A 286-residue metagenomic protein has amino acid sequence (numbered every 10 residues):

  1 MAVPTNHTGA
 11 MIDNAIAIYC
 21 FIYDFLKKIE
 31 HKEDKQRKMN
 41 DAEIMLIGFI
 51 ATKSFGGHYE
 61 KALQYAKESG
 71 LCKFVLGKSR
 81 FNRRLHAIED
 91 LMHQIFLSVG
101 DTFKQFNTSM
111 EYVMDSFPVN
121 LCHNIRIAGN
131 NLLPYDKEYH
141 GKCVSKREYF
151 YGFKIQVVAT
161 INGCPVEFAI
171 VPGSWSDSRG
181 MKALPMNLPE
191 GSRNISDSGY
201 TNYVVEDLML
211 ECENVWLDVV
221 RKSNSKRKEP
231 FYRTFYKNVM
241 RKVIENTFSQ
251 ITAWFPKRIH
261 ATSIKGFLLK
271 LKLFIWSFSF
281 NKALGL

Functional and structural regions predicted by a protein language model:
M1-L286: Short alpha-helical elements
